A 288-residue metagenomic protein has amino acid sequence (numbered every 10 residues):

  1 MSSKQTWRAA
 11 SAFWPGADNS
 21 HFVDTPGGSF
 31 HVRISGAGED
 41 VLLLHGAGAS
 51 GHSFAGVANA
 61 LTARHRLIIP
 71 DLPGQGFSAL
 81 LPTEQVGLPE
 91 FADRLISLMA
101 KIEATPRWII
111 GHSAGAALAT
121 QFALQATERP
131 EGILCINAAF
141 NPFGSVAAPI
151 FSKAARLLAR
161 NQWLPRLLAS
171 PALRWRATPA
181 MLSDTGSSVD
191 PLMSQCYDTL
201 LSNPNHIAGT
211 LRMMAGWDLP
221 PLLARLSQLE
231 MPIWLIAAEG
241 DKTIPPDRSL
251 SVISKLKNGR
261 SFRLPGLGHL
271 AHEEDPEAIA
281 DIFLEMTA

Functional and structural regions predicted by a protein language model:
M1-V41, T62-H65, A104-T105, T287-A288: Alpha/beta-hydrolase fold catalytic core
W14, T25-G27, R33-S35, I68-A114 (+1 more regions): Active-site loop/oxyanion-hole signature of alpha/beta-hydrolase fold enzymes
G28-F77: Conserved HGGG/HGGXW glycine-rich cap/lid loop of the alpha/beta-hydrolase fold
L124, P130-Q162: Flexible "cap/lid" loop of the alpha/beta hydrolase fold
S145-P149, R166-S227: Conserved alpha/beta-hydrolase catalytic His-Asp/Glu region
L229, L235-A237: Short beta-strand/loop motif that positions the catalytic acidic residue of the alpha/beta-hydrolase fold
E239-I244: Acidic catalytic loop of the alpha/beta-hydrolase fold
L267-A280: Catalytic histidine-centered segment of alpha/beta-hydrolase-like enzymes
